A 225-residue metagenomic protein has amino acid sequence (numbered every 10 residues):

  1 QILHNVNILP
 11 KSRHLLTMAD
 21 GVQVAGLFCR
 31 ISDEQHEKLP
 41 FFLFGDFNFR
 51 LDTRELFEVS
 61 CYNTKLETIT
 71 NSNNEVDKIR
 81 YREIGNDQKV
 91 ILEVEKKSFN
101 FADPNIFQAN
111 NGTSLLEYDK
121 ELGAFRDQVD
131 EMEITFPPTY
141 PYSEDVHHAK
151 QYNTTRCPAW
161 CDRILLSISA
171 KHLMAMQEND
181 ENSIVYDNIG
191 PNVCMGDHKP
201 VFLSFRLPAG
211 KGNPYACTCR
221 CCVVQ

Functional and structural regions predicted by a protein language model:
Q1-V224: Catalytic lobes of large eukaryotic enzymes
